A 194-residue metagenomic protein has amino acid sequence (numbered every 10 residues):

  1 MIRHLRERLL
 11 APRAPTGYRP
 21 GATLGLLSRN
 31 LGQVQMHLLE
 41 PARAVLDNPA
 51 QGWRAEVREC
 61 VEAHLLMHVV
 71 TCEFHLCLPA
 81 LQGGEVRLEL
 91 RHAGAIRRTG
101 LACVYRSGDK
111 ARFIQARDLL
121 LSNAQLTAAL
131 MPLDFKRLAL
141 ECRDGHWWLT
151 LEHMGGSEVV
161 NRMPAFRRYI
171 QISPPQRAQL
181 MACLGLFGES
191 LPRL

Functional and structural regions predicted by a protein language model:
M1-A22: Hydrophobic, proline/glycine-rich low-complexity stretches
R8, L26, N30, C183 (+1 more regions): Residues that form generic nucleotide/phosphate-binding pockets
P15-G108: Soluble extramembrane domains of integral membrane proteins
E40, H68, L81-L194: Charged, low-complexity intrinsically disordered regions
